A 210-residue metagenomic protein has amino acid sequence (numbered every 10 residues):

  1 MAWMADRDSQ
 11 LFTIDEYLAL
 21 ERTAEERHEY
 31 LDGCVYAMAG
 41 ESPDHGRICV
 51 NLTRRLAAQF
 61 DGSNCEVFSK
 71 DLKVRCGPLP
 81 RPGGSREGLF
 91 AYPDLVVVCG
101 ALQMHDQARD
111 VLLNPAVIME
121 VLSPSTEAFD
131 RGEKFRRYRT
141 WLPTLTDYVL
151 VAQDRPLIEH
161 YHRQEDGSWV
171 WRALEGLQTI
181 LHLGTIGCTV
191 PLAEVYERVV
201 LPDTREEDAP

Functional and structural regions predicted by a protein language model:
M1-P210: Gly/Pro/Ser/Thr-rich low-complexity, intrinsically disordered segments predominantly at protein N-termini
